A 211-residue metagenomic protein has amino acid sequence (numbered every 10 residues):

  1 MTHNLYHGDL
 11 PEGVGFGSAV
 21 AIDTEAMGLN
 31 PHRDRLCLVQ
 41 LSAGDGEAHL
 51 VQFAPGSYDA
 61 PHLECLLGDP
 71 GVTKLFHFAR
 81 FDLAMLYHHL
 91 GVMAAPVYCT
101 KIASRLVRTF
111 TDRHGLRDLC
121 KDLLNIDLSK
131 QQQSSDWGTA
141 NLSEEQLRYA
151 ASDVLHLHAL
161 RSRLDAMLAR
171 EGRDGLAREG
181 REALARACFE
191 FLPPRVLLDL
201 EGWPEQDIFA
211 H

Functional and structural regions predicted by a protein language model:
M1-H211: DEDD superfamily 3′-5′ metal-dependent exonuclease/proofreading module
